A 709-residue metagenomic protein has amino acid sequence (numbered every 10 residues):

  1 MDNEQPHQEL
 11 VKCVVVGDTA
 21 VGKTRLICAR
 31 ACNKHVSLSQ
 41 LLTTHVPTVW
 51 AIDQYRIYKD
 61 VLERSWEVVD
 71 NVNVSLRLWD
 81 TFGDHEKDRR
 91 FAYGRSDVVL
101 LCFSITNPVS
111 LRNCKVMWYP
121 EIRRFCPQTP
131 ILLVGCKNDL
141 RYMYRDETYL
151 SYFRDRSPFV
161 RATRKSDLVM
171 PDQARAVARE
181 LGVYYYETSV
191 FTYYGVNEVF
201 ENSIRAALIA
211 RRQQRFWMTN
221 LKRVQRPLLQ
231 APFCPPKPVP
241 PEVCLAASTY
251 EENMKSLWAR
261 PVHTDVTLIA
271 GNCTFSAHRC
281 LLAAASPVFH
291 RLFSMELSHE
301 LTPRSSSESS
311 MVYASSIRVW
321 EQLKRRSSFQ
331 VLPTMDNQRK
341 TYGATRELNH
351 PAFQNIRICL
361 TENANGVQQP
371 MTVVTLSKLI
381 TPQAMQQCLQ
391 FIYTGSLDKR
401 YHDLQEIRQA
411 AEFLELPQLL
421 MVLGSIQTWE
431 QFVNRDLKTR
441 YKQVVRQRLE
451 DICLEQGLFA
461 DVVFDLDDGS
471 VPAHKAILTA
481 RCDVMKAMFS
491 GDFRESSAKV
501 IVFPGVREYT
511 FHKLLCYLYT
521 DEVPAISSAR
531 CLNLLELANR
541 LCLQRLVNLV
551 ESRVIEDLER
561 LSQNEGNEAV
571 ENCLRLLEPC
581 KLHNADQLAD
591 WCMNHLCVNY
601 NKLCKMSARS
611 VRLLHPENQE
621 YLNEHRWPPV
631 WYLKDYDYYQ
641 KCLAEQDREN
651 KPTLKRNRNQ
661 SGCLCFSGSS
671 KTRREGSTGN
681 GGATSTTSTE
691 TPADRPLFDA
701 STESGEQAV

Functional and structural regions predicted by a protein language model:
M1-R211, A247, A259: TRAFAC-class small GTPase G-domain
H7-K12, A29-E63, S75-H85, R112-V116 (+8 more regions): Eukaryotic beta-rich interaction modules
Q8-C13, D18, T24-R25, V61-W66 (+17 more regions): Beta-strand-rich binding-surface signature of beta-sandwich/beta-barrel folds used to engage anionic ligands
S37-P47, I52-Y55, W217-P261, L297-A364 (+4 more regions): Long, low-complexity intrinsically disordered regulatory regions in eukaryotic signaling/cytoskeletal proteins
D139, T163, F216-Q230, P303-S309 (+5 more regions): Post-kinase regulatory C-tail/linker adjacent to protein kinase catalytic domains
F216-A277, Q390-Q409, F413, P417-K475 (+3 more regions): N-terminal BTB/POZ boundary and linker segment
T267-I269, C273-S276, L282-L416, V463-P472 (+1 more regions): Canonical BTB/POZ domain core
K438-I477, A487, A498-E508, R530-N533 (+1 more regions): BTB/POZ-protein C-terminal extensions
